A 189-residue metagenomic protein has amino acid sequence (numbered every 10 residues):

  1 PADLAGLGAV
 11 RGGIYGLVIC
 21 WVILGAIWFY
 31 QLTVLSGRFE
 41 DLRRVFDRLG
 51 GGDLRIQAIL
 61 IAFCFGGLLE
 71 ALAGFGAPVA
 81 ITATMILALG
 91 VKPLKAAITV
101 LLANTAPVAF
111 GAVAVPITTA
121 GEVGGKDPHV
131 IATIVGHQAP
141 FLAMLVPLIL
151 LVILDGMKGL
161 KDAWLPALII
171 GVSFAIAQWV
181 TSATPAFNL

Functional and structural regions predicted by a protein language model:
P1-A2, V113-A120, A175-W179: Membrane-embedded alpha-helical segments in integral membrane proteins
D3-L17, H129-H137, T184-L189: Interfacial loop-to-helix junctions that mark the boundaries of transmembrane helices in multi-pass membrane
G6, V10-I14, V18-L89, I98: Membrane-embedded alpha-helical segments and adjacent helix-loop junctions characteristic of multi-pass solute
L35-R38, A163, F187-N188: Charge-rich alpha-helical segments
D53, Q57-M144, L148, I153-K161: Hydrophobic transmembrane alpha-helices that form the pore/transport pathway of multi-pass ion and small-solute
I153-A175: C-terminal membrane-solvent junction of multi-pass transporters and transport-like membrane proteins
V172-N188: Transmembrane helix-loop junctions at the membrane interface of multipass transporters and ion channels
